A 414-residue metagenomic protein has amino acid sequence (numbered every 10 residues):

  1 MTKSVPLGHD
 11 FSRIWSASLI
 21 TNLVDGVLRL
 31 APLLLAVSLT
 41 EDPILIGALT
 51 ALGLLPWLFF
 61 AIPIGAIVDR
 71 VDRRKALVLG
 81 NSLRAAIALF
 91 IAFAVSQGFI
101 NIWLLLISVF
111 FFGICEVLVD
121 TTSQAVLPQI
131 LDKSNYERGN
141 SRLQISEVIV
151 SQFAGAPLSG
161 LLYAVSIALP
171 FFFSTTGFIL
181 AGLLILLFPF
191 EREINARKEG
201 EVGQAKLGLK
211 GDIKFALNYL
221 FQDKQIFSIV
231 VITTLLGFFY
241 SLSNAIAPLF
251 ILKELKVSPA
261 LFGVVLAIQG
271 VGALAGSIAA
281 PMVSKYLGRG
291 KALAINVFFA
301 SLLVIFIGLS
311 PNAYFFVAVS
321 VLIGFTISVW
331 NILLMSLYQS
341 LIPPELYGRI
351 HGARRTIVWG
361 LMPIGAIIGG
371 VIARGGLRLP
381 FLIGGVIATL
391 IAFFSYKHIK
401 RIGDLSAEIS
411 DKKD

Functional and structural regions predicted by a protein language model:
T2-L58, N218, Q222-A267: Helix-loop boundary and gating motifs at the non-cytosolic
S4-H9, E41-L45, S96-I100, N135 (+12 more regions): Juxtamembrane/transmembrane-helix boundary motifs in multi-pass membrane proteins
S12-R29, L52-A66, D72-I87, L104-Y163 (+6 more regions): Substrate-agnostic recognition of the 12-TM MFS/MFS-like secondary transporter fold
I14, L30, L45-G47, A76-L77 (+7 more regions): Alpha-helical transmembrane segments and their helix-entry boundary regions
L35-L49, L89-I114, D132-S134, R138 (+4 more regions): Membrane-interface helix-capping segments at transmembrane helix termini in multi-pass transporters
F59-P63, R70, R74-A76, G80 (+7 more regions): C-terminal transmembrane bundle of multi-pass solute transporters/carriers
I102-V109, G113, R138-A196, A267 (+2 more regions): Hydrophobic alpha-helical transmembrane segments
L187-N218, L405-K412: Flexible cytoplasmic inter-helical loops of multi-pass small-molecule transporters
